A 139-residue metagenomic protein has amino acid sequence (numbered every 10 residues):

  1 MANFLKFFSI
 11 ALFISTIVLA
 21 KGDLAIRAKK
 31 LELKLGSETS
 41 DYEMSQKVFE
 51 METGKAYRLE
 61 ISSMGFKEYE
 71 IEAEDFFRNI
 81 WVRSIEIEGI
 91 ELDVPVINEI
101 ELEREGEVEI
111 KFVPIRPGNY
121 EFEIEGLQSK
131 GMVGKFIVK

Functional and structural regions predicted by a protein language model:
N3-I10: Sec-dependent signal peptide recognition, specifically the positively charged N-region followed immediately by
S15-I17: N-terminal signal peptide c-region/cleavage motif recognized by signal peptidases
K21-R27, E43, P95-K139: Extracellular/periplasmic metallocenter environments
D23-R58: N-terminal edge beta-strand
E32-K34, R58-E60, E123, K135-I137: Soluble periplasmic/extracytoplasmic beta-strand elements of cell-envelope proteins
D41, I87-P95: Short beta-strand and strand-turn-strand segments in soluble, beta-rich domains
Q46-D75, V108-I115, E121: Beta-strand cores of secreted/periplasmic/IMS beta-sandwich domains, seen most often in copper-related folds
F77-E88: Short aromatic-acidic-glycine turn motif
